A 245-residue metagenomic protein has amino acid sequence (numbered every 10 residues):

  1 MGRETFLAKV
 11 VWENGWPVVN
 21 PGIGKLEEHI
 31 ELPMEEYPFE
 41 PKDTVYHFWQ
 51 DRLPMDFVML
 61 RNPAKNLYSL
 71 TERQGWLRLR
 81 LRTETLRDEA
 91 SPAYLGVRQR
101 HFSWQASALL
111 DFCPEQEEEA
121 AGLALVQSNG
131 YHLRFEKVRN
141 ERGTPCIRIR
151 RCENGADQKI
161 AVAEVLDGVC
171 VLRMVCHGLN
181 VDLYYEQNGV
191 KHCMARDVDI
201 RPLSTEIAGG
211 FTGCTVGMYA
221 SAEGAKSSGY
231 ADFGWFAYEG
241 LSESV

Functional and structural regions predicted by a protein language model:
M1-L7: Sequence/structural signature of beta-propeller domains
A8-W12, W16-V245: Extracellular glycan-recognition regions
